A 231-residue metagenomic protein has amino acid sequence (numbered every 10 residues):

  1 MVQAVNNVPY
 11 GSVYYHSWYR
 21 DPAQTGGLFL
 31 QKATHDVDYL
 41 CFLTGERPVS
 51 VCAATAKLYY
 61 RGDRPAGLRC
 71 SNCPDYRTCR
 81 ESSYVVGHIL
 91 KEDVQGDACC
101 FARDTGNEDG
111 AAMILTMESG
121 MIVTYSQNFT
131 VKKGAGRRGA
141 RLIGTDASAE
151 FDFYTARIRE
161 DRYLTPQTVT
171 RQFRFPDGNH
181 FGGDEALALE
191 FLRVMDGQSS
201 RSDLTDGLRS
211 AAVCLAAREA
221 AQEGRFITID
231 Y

Functional and structural regions predicted by a protein language model:
M1-A98, G224: Predominantly a Rossmann-like dinucleotide-binding segment in NAD(P)-dependent oxidoreductases
T25-F29, A98-A102, R174-N179, G197-L204: Active-site rim elements
L30, T34-D38, G182-L189, T205-L215: A structural signal for well-ordered alpha-helical segments within the folded catalytic domains of diverse enzymes
T55-E185: NAD(P)-dinucleotide binding in Rossmann-like oxidoreductases
E118-S119, T155, L164, Q172 (+1 more regions): C-terminal helix-rich "cap/oligomerization" subdomain common to oxidoreductases
